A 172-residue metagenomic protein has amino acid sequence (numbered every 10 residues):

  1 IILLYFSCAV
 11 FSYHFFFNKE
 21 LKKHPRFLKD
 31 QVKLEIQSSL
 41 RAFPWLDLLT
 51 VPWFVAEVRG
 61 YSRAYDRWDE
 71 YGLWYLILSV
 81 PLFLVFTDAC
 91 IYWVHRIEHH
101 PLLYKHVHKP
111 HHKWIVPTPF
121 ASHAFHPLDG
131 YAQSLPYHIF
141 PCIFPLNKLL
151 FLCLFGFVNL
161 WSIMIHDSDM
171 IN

Functional and structural regions predicted by a protein language model:
I1-W93, I97-E98, H106-K109, K113-P141: Non-catalytic, topology-defining segments of multipass membrane proteins
S122-N172: Hydrophobic transmembrane alpha-helices
